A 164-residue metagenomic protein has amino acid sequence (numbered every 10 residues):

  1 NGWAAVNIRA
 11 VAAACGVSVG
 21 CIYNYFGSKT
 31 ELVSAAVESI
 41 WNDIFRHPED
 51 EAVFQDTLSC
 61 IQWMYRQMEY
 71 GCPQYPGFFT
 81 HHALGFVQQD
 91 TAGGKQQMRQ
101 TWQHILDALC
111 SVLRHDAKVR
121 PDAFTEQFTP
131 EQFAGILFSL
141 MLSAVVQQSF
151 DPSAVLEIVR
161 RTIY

Functional and structural regions predicted by a protein language model:
N1, Y25, D43, Q67 (+2 more regions): Amphipathic alpha-helical interface segments
N1-E31, A35: Helix-turn-helix
W3, F26, H82-D90, S143: Short helix-capping/turn signature of helix-turn-helix
A4-A5, R120-F128: Short, charged helix-capping/linker segments at alpha-helix termini
A35, E49-Q74, P130-A134, L156: Hydrophobic alpha-helical connector segments
E38-F45: Short, basic, alpha-helical segments at the C-terminal edge of helix-turn-helix-like DNA-binding modules
D50, Y65-P73, H81-Q89, V112-L113 (+1 more regions): Helix-loop "lid/cap" segments that line or gate small-molecule binding pockets
P73-G77, H81, D90-V119, F128-E131 (+1 more regions): Amphipathic alpha-helical packing segments from all-alpha helical-bundle domains
